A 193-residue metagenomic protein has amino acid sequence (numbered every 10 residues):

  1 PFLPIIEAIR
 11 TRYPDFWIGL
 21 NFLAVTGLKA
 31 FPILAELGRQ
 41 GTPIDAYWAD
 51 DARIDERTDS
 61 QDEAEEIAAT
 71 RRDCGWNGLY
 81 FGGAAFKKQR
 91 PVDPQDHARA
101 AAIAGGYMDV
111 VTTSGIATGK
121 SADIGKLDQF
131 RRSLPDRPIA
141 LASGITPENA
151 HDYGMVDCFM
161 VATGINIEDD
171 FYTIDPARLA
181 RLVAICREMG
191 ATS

Functional and structural regions predicted by a protein language model:
P1-T11, V25-I33, D51-G75, G115-R131 (+2 more regions): Active-site-adjacent beta->alpha loops and helix N-cap segments on the catalytic face of soluble alpha/beta enzymes
I9, L34-R39, I103-A104, F130 (+4 more regions): Generic structural signal for hydrophobic
I9-D15, R71-G78, Y107, I185-S193: A structural motif corresponding to the C-terminal end of an alpha-helix and its immediate exit/capping segment
R12-T26, G75-Q89, Q129-G144: Short beta-strand/loop segments at the ligand-binding rim of alpha/beta enzyme cores
W17, V110, C158: Residue-level detector of anion-binding/catalytic polar loops
L23-T112: Conserved anion-binding
A85-L127, I165-R178: Glycine/Thr-rich beta-alpha phosphate-binding loop at enzyme active sites
G125, D136-S193: C-terminal alpha-helical cap/extension of soluble enzyme domains
